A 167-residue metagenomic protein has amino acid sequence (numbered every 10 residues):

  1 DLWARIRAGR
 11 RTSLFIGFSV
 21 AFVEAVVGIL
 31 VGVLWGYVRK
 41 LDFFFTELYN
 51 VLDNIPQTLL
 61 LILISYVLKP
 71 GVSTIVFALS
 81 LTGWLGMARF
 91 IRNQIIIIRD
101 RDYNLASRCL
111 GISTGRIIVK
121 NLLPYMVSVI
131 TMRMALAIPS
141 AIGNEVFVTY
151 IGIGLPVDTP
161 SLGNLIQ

Functional and structural regions predicted by a protein language model:
W3-L34: Transmembrane alpha-helix signature in integral membrane proteins
I6, R10, L14, F44 (+5 more regions): Hydrophobic alpha-helical elements at and bordering transmembrane segments of multi-pass membrane proteins
T12-S19, V23, Q57-L60, V127-L136: Hydrophobic alpha-helical transmembrane segments of multipass membrane transporters and ion channels, focusing on
V23-V27, G36-I97: Generic hydrophobic transmembrane alpha-helix motif, especially the helices
V31-W35, I64, I91, N104 (+1 more regions): Hydrophobic alpha-helical interface/terminus motif in multipass membrane transporters
I62-L63, G71, I75-V76, S80 (+1 more regions): Non-cytoplasmic
